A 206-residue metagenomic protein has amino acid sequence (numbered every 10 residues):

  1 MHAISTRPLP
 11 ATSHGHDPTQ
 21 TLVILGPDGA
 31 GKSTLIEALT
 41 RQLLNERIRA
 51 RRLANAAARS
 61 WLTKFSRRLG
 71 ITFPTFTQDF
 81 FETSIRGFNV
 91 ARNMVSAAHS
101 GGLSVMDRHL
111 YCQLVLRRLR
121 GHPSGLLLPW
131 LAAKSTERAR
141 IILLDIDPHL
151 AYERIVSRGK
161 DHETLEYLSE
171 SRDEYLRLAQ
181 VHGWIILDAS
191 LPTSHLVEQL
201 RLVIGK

Functional and structural regions predicted by a protein language model:
M1-T21: Extreme N-terminal, non-catalytic leader segments that precede Walker-type/kinase nucleotide-binding cores
T12, H149-K206: NTP-dependent small-molecule kinase module
I24: Hydrophobic anchor at the beta1->P-loop junction of P-loop NTPases
P27: P-loop (Walker A) phosphate-binding loop of NTP-binding proteins
K32: Conserved lysine of the Walker
L35: Hydrophobic positions on the alpha1 helix immediately C-terminal to the Walker A/P-loop
R51-L126: ATP-dependent small-molecule kinase phosphotransfer cores that center on conserved nucleotide phosphate-binding segments
Q113-E174: A glycine- and Lys/Arg-enriched "phosphate-lid" helix/loop adjacent to the NTP-binding pocket of small-molecule kinases
